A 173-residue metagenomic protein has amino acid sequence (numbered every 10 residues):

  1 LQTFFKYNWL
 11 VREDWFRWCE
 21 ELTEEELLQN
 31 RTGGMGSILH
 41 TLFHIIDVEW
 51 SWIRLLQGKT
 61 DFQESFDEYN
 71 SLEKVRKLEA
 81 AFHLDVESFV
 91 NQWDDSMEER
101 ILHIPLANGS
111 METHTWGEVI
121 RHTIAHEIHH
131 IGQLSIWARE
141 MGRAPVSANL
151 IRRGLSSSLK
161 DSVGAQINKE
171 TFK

Functional and structural regions predicted by a protein language model:
L1-F4, L72-E73, I124: Active-site rim elements
F5-E20, E24-D67, A107-E170: Short, contiguous alpha-helical
K59-E99: Helix-adjacent hinge/juxtasegments
V75-N91, S156-K173: Charged/polar, low-hydrophobicity segments characteristic of intrinsically disordered regions and flexible loops
D95-I101, A144-A148: A short coil-to-beta-strand element that immediately follows conserved catalytic motifs
